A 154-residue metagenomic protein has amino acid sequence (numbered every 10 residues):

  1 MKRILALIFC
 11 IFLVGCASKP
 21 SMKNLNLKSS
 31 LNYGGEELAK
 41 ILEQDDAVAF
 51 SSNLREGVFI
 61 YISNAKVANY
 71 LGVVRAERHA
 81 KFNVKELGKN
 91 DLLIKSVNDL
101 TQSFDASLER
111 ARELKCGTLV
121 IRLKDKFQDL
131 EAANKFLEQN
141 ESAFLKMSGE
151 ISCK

Functional and structural regions predicted by a protein language model:
I4-L13: Sec-dependent N-terminal signal peptides
G15-L31: Bacterial Sec signal peptide processing site at the extreme N-terminus
G35-L71: Post-signal-peptide N-terminal segment of Sec-exported extracytoplasmic proteins
I41, N53, S96-D99, S103 (+4 more regions): Charge-rich, solvent-exposed alpha-helical interaction surfaces
K81-C116: Signature of long, low-cysteine stretches enriched in small and polar/charged residues
G117-K154: C-terminal partner/receptor-binding element of secreted or periplasmic proteins
